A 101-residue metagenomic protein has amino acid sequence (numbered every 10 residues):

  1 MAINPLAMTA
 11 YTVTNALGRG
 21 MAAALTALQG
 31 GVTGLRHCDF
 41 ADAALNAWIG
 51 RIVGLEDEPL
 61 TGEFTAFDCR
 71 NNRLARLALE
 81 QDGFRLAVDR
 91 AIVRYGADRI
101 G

Functional and structural regions predicted by a protein language model:
M1-G101: Conserved "HGTGT" condensation-loop signature of ketosynthase/thiolase-family condensing enzymes that catalyze
